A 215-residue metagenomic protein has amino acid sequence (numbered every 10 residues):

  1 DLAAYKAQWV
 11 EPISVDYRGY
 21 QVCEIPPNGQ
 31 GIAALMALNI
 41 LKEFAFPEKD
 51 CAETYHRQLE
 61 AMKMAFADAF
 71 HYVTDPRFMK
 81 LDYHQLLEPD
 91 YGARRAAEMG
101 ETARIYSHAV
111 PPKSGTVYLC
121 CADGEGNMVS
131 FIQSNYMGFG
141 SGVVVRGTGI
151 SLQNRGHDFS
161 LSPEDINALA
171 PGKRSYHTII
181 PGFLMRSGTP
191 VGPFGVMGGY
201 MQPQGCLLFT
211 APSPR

Functional and structural regions predicted by a protein language model:
D1-P27, A103, S107-P111, C121: Accessory "access/gating" subregions that flank catalytic or transport cores
W9, K113-T116, H177-I179: Short, small/polar residue-rich loop motifs at catalytic or cofactor-binding pockets
I13-V15, N39, I180-M185: Short beta-strand elements
C23-G31, V117-C120, I132-V143, V196-P203: Glycine-rich phosphate/pyrophosphate-binding beta-alpha loops
F44-N135, T148, R155: Internal maturation/activation junctions in enzymes
N127-G192, Y200, L208: Active-site rim segments in enzyme catalytic domains, especially the processed small/beta chain of N-terminal
F209-R215: Conserved small/polar residues in nucleotide/adenosyl-binding loops
